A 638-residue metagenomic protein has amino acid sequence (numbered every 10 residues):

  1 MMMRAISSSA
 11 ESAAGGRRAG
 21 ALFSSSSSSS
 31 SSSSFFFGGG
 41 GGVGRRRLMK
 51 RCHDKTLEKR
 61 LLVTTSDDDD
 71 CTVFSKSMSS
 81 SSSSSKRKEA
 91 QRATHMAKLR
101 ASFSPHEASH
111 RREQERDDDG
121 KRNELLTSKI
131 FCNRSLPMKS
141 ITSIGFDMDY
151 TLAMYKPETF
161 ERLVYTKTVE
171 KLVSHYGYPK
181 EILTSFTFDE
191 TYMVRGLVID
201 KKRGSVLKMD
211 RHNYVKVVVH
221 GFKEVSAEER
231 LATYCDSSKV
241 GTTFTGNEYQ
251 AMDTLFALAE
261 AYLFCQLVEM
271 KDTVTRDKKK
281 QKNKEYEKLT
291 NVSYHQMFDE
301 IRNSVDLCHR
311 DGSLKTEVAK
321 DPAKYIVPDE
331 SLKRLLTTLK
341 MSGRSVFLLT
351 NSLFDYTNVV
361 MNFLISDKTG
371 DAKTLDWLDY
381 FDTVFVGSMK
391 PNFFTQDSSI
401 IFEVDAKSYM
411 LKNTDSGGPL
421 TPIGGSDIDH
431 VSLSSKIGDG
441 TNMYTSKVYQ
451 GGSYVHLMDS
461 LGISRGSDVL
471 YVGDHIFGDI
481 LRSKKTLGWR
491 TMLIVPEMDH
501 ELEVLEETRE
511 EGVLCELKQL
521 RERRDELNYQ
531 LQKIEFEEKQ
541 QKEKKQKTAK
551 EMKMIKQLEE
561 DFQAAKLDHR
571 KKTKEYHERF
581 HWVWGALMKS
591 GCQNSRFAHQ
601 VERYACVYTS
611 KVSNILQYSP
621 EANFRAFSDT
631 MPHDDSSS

Functional and structural regions predicted by a protein language model:
M1-F23: PEST-like, low-complexity acidic/proline-rich intrinsically disordered segments, predominantly at protein N-termini
M3-R4, L22-F23, S34-F37, G44-M78 (+1 more regions): HAD-like aspartate-dependent phosphatase fold
G15-G16, G40-V43: Small-residue-biased low-complexity repeat regions
S29-S31: Class II aminoacyl-tRNA synthetase catalytic cores and aaRS-like
